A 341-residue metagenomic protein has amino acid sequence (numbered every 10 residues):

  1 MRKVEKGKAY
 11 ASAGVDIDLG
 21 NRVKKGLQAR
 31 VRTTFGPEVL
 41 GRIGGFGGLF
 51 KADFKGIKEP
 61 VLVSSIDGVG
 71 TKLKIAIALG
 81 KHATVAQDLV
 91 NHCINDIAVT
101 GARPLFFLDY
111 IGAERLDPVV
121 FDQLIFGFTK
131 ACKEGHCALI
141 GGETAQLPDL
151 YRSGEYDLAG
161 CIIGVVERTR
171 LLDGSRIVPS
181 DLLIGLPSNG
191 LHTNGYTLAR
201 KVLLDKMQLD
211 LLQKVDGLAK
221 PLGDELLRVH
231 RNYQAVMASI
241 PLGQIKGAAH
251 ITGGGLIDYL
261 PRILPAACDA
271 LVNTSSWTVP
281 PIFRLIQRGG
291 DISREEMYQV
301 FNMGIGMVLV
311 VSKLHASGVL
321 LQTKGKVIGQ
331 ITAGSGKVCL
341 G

Functional and structural regions predicted by a protein language model:
R2-E38: N-terminal amphipathic/basic leader segments beginning at the initiator methionine
R2-S12, V120-A138, Y151-L158, M207-L212 (+2 more regions): Glycine-/charge-enriched secondary-structure boundary and capping motifs
V15, L19, V85, N194 (+2 more regions): A generic structural signal for residues located within well-ordered alpha-helices of large catalytic or ligand-binding
D16, D67, S180, H250 (+1 more regions): Residue-level signature of catalytic and energy-coupling elements of molecular machines, predominantly ATP/GTP-dependent
G20, G56-I57, V69-K72, E167-R170 (+4 more regions): Short, acidic Gly/Pro/Ser/Thr-rich loop/turn segments
N21-Q28, F46-F50, P60, N91 (+8 more regions): Predominant activation on well-ordered alpha-helical scaffold segments within soluble catalytic domains
A29-R30, F35-N189: Glycine-rich phosphate/pyrophosphate-binding loop regions near the starts of catalytic domains
I66, D157, R170-L222, I257: Short, acidic (Asp/Glu-rich) active-site segment that either coordinates a divalent metal cofactor
